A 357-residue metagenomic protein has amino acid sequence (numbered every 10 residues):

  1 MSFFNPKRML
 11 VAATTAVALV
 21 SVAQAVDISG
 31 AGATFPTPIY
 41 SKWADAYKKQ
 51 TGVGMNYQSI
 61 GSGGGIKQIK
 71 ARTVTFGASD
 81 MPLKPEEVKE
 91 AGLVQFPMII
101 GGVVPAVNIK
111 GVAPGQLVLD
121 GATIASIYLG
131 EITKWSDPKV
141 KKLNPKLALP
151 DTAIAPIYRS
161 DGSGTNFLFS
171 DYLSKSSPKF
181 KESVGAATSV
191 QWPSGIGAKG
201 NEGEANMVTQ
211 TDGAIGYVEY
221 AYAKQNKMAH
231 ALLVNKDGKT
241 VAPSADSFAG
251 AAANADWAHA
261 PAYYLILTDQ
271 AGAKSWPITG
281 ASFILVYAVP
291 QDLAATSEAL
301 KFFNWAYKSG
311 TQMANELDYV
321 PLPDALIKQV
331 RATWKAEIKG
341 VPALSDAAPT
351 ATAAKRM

Functional and structural regions predicted by a protein language model:
M1-V11: Bacterial N-terminal signal peptides that target proteins for export
R8, L19-A25: Sec/Tat signal peptide C-region and signal peptidase I cleavage site
T15-A16: Short, linear, compositionally biased motifs with a strong N-terminal bias
A25-M357: Flexible loop/hinge segments at secondary-structure junctions
